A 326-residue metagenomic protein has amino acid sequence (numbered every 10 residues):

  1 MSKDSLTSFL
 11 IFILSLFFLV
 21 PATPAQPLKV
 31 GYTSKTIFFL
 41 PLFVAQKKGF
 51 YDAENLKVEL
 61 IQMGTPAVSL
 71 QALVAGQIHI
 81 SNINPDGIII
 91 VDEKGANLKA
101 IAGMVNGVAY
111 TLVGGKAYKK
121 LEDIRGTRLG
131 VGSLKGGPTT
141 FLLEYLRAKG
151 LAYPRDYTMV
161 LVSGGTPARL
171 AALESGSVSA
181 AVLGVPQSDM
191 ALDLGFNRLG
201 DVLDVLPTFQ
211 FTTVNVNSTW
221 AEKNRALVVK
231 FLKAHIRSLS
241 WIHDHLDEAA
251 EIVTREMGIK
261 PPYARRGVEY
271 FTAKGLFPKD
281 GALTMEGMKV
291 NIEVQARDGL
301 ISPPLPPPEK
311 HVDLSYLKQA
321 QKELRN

Functional and structural regions predicted by a protein language model:
M1-F9: Positively charged n-region of N-terminal signal peptides that target proteins for export
S8-L19: Bacterial N-terminal signal peptides
V20-A25: Sec/Tat signal peptide C-region and signal peptidase I cleavage site
Q26-S175, S179-V185, R198-V202, P207-T208: Short, glycine-/small- and polar/acidic-enriched structural segments that line small-molecule recognition paths
D86-G87, G165-M257: Pocket-lining segment of extracytoplasmic ligand-binding domains
E222-P303: Secondary-structure end/capping motifs
E293-N326: Conserved C-terminal helix/tail region of periplasmic/extracytoplasmic solute-binding proteins
